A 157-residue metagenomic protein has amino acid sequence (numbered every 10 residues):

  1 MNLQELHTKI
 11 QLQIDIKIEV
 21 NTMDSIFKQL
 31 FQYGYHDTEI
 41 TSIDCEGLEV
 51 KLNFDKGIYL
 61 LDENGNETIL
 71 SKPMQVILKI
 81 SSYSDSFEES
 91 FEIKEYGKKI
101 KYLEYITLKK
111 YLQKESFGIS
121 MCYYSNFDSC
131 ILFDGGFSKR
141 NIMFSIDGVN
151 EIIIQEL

Functional and structural regions predicted by a protein language model:
N2-L157: Surface-exposed, interaction-prone regions used to assemble/regulate multi-protein complexes
